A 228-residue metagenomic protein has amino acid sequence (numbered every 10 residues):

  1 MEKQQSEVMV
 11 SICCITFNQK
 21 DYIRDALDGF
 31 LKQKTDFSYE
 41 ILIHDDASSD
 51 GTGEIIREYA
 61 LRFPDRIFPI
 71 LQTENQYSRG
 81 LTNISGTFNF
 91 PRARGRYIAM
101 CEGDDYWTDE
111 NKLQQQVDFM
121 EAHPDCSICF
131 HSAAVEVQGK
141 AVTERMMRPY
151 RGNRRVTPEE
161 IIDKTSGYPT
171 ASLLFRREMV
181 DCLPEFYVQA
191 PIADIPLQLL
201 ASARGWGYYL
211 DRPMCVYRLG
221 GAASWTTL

Functional and structural regions predicted by a protein language model:
V8-S11, E40, P196: Cell-envelope/extracellular polymer assembly enzymes that use nucleotide-activated donors
Y22-R24, D50-E58: Acidic helix N-cap motif at the loop->helix transition within catalytic regions of sugar-transfer enzymes
D28-S38: Short, acidic, metal-binding catalytic loop of nucleotide-sugar glycosyltransferases
D45-E54, E74, E102: A conserved acidic beta->alpha catalytic loop
Q72-R94, Q115: Glycine-rich, basic loop-to-helix element that forms the pyrophosphate-binding segment of sugar-nucleotide handling
P91, H131, P149-L228: Conserved nucleotide-sugar donor-binding catalytic segment
I98: Short aromatic/hydrophobic "clamp" motif used to bind/position activated sugar donors
Y106, E110-E144: Conserved donor NDP-sugar-binding/catalytic core segment of glycosyltransferases
